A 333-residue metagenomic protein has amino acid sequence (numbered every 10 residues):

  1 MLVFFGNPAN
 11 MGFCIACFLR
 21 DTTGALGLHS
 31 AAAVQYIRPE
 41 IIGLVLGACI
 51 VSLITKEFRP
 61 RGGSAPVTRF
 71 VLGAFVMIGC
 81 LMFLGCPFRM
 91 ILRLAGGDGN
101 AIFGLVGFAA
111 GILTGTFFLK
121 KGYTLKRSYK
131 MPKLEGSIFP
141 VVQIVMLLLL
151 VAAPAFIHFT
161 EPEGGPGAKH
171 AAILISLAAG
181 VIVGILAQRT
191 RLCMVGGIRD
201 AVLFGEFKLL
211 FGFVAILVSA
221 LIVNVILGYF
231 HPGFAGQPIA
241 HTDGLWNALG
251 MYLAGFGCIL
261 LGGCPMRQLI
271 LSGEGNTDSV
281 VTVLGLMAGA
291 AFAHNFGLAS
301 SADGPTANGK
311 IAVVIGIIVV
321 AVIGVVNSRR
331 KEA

Functional and structural regions predicted by a protein language model:
M1-A333: Membrane-interfacial helix-loop segments of redox and metal-homeostasis proteins, especially TM-loop-TM junctions
